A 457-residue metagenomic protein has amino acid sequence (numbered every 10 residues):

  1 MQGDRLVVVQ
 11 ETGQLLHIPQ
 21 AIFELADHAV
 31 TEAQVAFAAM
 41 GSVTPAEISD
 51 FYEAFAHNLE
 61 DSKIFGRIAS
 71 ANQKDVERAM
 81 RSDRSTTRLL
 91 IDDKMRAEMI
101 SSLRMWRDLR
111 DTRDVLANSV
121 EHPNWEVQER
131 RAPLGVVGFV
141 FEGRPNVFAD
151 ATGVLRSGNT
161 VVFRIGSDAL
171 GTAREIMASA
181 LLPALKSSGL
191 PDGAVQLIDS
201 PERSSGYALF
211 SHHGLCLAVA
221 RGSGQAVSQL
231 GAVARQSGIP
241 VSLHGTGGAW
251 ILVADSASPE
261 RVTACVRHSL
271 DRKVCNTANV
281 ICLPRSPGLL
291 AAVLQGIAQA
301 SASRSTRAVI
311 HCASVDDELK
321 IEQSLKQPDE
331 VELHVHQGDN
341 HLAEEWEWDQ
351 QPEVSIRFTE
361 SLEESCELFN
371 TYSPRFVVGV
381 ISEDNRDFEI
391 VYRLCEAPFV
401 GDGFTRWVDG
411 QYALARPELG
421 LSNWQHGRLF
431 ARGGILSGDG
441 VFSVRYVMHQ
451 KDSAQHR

Functional and structural regions predicted by a protein language model:
M1-A132: N-terminal Rossmann-like NAD(P)+-binding subdomain of aldehyde/semialdehyde dehydrogenases
M1-Q20, E24-A38, S49, L109 (+2 more regions): C-terminal segments
D50, E60-K63, E142-G143, A151-T160 (+2 more regions): ALDH superfamily catalytic-core signature
M80, D92, E126-V127, Q196-L215: A structured beta-alpha segment of the ubiquitous adenosine-cofactor-binding alpha/beta core
S101, M105-A184, S188, C216 (+3 more regions): Conserved small-residue-rich beta-alpha loop and adjacent elements that most often cradle the phosphate/pyrophosphate
T160-R164, V219, P240-L243, I251 (+2 more regions): Short hydrophobic alpha-helical runs that function as membrane-insertion/retention elements
S286-C395, F399-P417, R428: NAD(P)-dependent aldehyde/semialdehyde dehydrogenase
